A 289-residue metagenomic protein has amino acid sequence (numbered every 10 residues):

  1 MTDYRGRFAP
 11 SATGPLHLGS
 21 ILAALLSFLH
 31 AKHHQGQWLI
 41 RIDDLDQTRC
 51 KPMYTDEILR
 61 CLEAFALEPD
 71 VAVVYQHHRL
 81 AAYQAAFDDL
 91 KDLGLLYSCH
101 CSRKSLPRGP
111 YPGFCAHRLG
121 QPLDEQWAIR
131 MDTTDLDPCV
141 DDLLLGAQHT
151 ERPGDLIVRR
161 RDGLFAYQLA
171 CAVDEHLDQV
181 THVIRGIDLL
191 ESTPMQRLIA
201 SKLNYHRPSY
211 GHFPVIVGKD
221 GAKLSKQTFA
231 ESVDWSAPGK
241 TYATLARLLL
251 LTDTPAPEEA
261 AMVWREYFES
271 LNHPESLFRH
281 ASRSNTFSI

Functional and structural regions predicted by a protein language model:
M1-F8, L22-Q35, M131-G146, D178-S192 (+2 more regions): Charged, low-complexity, helix/coiled-coil-prone segments
M1-P112, L119, D188, S192-Y205 (+1 more regions): N-terminal Rossmann-like or analogous alpha/beta NTP/dinucleotide-binding catalytic cores that position adenine
M1-T13, Q126-I129, L136, A222-I289: Non-catalytic terminal extensions that flank enzyme cores
F28, W38, L45, R60-L62 (+8 more regions): Bulky hydrophobic/aromatic packing residues
S98, R103-W235, I289: Active-site cores that bind ATP or allylic diphosphates and position pyrophosphate for catalysis
